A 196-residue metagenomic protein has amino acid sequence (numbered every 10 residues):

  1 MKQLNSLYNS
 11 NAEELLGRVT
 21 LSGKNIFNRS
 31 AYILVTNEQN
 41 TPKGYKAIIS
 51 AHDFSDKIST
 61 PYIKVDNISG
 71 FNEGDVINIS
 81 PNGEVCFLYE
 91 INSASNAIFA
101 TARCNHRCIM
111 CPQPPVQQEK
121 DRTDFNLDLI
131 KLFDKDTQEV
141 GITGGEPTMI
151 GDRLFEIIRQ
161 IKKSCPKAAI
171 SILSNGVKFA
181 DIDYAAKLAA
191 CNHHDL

Functional and structural regions predicted by a protein language model:
M1-A94: Flexible, acidic/Gly-rich N-terminal and inter-domain linker regions that tether and position cofactor-handling modules
S59-I63, S93, R122-F125, T148-D152: Short acidic/polar alpha-helix capping motifs at helix-coil junctions
G70-N72, F133-D136: Flexible, charged surface loops at secondary-structure boundaries
G83, C104, G176: Short, flexible active-site-adjacent loop segments at beta-strand->alpha-helix junctions, enriched in small/polar
Y89-I91, F133, K163: Sterically constrained small-residue positions within well-ordered secondary structures of folded domains
Y89-T123: Canonical Radical SAM [4Fe-4S] cluster-binding loop centered on the CxxxCxxC motif and its immediate flanking residues
N96, L127-I130, F155-I158, A185-L188: Generic structural signal for well-ordered alpha-helices, preferentially at hydrophobic/aromatic core positions
C111-T123, K135-I150, L154, K162-I182 (+1 more regions): Core AdoMet radical
